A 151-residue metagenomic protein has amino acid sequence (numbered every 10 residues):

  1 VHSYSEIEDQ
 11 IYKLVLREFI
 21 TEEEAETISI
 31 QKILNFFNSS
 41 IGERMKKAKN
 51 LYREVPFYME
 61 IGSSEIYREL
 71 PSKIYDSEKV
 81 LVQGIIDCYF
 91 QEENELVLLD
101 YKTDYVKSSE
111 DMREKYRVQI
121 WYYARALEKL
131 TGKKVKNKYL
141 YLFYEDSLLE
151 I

Functional and structural regions predicted by a protein language model:
V1-I151: Structural signature of nuclease core domains in nucleic-acid processing machines
